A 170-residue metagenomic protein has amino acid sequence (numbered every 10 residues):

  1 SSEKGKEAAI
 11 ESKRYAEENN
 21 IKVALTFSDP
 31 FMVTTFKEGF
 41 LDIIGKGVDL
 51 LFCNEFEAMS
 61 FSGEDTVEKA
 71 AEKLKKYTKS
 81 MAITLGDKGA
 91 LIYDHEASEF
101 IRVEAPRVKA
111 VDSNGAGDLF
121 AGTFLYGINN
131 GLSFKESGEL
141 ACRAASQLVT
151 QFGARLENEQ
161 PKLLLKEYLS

Functional and structural regions predicted by a protein language model:
S1-R102, L132, P161, L169: Ribokinase/PfkB-type carbohydrate-kinase core domain
I83, D87, E104-L169: Conserved post-catalytic alpha-helical subdomain immediately downstream of the catalytic base and nucleotide-binding
